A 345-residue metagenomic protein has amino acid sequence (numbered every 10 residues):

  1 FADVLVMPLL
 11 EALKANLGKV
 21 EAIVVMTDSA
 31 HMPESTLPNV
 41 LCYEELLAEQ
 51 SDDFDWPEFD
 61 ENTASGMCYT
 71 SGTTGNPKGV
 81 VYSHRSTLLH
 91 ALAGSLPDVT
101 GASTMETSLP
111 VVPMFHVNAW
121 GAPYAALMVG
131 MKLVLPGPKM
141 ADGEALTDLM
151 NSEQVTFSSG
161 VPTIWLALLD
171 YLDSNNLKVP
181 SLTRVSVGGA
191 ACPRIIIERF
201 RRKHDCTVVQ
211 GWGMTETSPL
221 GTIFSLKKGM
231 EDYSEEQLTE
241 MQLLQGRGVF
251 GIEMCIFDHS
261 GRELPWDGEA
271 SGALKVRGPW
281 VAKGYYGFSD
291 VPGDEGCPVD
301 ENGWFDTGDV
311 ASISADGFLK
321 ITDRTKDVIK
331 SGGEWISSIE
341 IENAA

Functional and structural regions predicted by a protein language model:
F1-E45, F59: Structural core segment of the AMP-binding/adenylate-forming
F1-V4, S158, G278, K283-G284 (+1 more regions): AMP-binding/adenylate-forming catalytic core of the ANL superfamily
E44, M128-M131, V155-G160, L169-E240 (+3 more regions): Gly/Ser/Thr-rich phosphate-binding loop
Q50-T63, M67-L109, G121, M131: Conserved adenylate-forming
A64, T70-T73, V81, S108 (+8 more regions): Conserved S/T- and glycine-rich ATP-binding loop of Class I adenylate-forming
L88-T107, V117-T156, Y171: Conserved AMP-binding/adenylation subdomain of ANL enzymes
D205, E236-Q242, P279-G308, T325-K326 (+1 more regions): Conserved ANL (AMP-binding/adenylate-forming) active-site segment centered on the GW(Y/F)…HTG consensus within
G248-V276, D290-G293, C297, A315-D316: Conserved beta-loop-beta connector loops within the AMP-binding
